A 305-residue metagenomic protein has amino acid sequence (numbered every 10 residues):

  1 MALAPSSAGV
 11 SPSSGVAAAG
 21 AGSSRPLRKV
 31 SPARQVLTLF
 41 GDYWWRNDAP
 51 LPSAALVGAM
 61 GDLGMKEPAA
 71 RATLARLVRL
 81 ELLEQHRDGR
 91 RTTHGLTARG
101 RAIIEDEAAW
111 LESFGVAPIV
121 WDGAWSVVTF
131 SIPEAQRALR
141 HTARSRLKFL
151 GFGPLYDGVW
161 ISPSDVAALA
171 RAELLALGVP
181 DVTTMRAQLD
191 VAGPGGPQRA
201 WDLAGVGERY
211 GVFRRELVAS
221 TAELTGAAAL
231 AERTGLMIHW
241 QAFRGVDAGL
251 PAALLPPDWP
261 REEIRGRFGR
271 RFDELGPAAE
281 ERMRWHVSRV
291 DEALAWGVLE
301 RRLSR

Functional and structural regions predicted by a protein language model:
A2-S6, V10-D42, A102: Short alpha-helical segments that sit at the start of domains
N47-A59: Short acidic, hydrophobic short linear motifs in intrinsically disordered regions
R71-A75, T92, R144: Short, hydrophobic-biased segments on the C-terminal half of alpha helices that form "recognition helices"
E81: Glycine-centered, phosphate/nucleic-acid-interacting loop/turn motifs that mediate DNA/RNA or nucleotide
R87-T93: Short, Lys/Arg-rich nucleic-acid/phosphate-binding segment
R101-W125: Short, amphipathic alpha-helical interaction segments positioned at domain boundaries
P133-E223: Mid-protein regulatory/catalytic core that forms ligand/cofactor-binding pockets and protein-protein interaction
P197-R305: C-terminal regulatory/effector modules of DNA-binding transcriptional regulators
